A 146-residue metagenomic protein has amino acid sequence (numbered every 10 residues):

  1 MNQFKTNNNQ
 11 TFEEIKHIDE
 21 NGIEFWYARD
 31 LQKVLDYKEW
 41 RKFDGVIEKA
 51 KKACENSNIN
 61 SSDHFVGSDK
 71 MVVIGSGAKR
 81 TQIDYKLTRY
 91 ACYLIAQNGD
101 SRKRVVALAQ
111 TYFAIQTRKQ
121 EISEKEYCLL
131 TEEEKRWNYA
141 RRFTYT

Functional and structural regions predicted by a protein language model:
M1-G45, H64-T146: Positively charged, aromatic-accented nucleic-acid-binding surfaces
A50-S62: Short, basic alpha-helical nucleic acid-contact segments in DNA-binding proteins and DNA transaction factors
